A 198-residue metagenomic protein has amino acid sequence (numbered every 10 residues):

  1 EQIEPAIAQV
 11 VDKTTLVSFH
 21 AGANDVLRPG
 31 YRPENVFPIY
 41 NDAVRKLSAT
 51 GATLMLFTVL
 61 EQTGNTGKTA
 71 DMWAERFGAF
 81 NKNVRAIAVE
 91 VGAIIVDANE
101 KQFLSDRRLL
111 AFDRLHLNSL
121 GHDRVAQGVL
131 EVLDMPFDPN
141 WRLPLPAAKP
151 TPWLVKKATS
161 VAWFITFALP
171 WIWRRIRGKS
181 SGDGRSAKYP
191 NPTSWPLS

Functional and structural regions predicted by a protein language model:
E1-F37, E61-Q62, A168: Oxyanion-hole/transition-state-stabilizing segment in secreted/luminal serine hydrolases and related acyltransferases
I3-I7, Q62, M72-E75, D113-L115: Short, hinge-like loop/turn segments at secondary-structure boundaries
H20-N24, R45-G78, N99-S105: Active-site segments of SGNH/GDSL-like serine hydrolases that catalyze O-acetyl group transfer/hydrolysis on lipids
Y31-E34, T69-A74, A111-F112: Short glycine-enriched, charge-decorated loop/helix-capping segments at active-site entrances that position
P33-N41, R76-N81: Charged helix-capping and loop-helix junction motifs
A43-M55, N83-V96, V132: A structural motif corresponding to the C-terminal end of an alpha-helix and its immediate exit/capping segment
G64-A98, S119-D123: Substrate-gating cap/lid alpha-helix
E90, D113-H116, L120-S198: Conserved catalytic region of serine esterases and O-acyltransferases that act on ester linkages in lipids
